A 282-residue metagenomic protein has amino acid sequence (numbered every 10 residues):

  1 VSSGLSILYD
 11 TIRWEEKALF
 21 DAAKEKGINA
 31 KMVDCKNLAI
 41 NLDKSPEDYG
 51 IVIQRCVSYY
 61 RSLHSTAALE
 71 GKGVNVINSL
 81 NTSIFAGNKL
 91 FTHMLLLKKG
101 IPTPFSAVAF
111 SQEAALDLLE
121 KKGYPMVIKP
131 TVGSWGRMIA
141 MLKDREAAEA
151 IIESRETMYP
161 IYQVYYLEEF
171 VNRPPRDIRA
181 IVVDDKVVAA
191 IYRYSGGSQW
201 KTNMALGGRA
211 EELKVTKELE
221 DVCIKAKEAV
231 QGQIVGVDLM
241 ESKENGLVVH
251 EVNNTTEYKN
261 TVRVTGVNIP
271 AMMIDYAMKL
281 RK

Functional and structural regions predicted by a protein language model:
V1-T82, F91: ATP-binding N-terminal substructure of ATP-dependent carboxylate-amine bond-forming enzymes
S2, Y9, E70-G73, I77 (+3 more regions): Active-site nucleotide/adenylate-binding loops and adjacent lid/helix of ATP-dependent enzymes
F20, E228, S242-K282: C-terminal active-site "lid" helix and adjoining low-complexity regulatory extension at the edge of ATP-using catalytic
V57-Y59, V132-G133, T255: Short glycine-rich anion-binding loops that position phosphate/pyrophosphate groups of nucleotides and phosphorylated
P104, R137, R176-I178, D185 (+2 more regions): Change "...and in nucleic-acid phosphodiester-cleaving endonucleases..." to "...and in nucleic-acid processing enzymes
M126, Y166, V188-A189, V235 (+1 more regions): Protein kinase-like catalytic core scaffold
A140-V230: Phosphate-binding site of ATP-dependent enzymes
E168-E169, G232-E244: A short glycine-rich, hydrophobically flanked beta-strand micro-motif that places a catalytic Asp/Glu for divalent metal
